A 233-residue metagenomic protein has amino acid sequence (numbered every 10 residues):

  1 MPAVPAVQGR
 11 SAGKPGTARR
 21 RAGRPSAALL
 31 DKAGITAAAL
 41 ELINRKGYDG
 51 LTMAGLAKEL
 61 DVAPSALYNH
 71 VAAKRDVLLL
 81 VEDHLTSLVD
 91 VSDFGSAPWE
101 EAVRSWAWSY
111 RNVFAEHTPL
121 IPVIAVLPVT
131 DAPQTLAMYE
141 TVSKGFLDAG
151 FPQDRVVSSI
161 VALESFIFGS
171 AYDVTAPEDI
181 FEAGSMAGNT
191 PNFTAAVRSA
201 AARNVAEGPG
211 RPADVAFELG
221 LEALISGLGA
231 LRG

Functional and structural regions predicted by a protein language model:
M1-L30, A195-E207: N-terminal intrinsically disordered/low-complexity leader segments
G34, A38-D76, L80: Helix-turn-helix
G34, D76, S105, A137 (+4 more regions): Amphipathic alpha-helical interaction segments
D83-L88: Short, basic, alpha-helical segments at the C-terminal edge of helix-turn-helix-like DNA-binding modules
V91-A137, Q153-V156, L163: Hydrophobic alpha-helical connector segments
M138-F166, S170-A187, L228-R232: Hydrophobic alpha-helical bundle segments that form small-molecule/ligand-binding pockets
F181-G233: A structured, mid-to-C-terminal "fold-capping" secondary-structure block
